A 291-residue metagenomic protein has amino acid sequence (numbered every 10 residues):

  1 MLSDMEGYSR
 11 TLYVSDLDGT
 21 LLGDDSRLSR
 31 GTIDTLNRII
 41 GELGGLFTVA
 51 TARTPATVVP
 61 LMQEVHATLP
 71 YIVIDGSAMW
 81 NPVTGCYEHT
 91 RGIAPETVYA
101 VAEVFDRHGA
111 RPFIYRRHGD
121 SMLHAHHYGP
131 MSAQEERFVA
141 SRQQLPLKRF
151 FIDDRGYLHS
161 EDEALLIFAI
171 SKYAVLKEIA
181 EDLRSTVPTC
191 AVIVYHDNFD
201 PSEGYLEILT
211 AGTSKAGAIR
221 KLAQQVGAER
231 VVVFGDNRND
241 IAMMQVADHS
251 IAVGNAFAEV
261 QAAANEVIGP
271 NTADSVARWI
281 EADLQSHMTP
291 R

Functional and structural regions predicted by a protein language model:
L2-L12, S29, Y205-R291: Mg2+-dependent phosphoryl-transfer enzymes with acidic/Ser/Thr/Gly-rich catalytic loops
S9-S26, V101, M244: Asp-based phosphoryl-transfer active-site loop
L21-L22, W80-P82, E88, P201-Y205: A short acidic, helix-capping loop that chelates divalent metal ions and anchors anionic groups
S26-L43, T90-T97, F150-I152, T210-Q224 (+1 more regions): Short, acidic loop-to-helix structural element flanking the phosphoryl-transfer center in phosphate-processing enzymes
R30-V139: Active-site phosphate-binding/coordination module
V65-A67, D75, T186-P188, V246-A247 (+1 more regions): Short, structured coil segments at secondary-structure junctions
H118-V232, R238, M243: Conserved acidic, metal-coordinating active-site core of Asp-based, Mg2+-dependent phosphoryl-transfer enzymes
